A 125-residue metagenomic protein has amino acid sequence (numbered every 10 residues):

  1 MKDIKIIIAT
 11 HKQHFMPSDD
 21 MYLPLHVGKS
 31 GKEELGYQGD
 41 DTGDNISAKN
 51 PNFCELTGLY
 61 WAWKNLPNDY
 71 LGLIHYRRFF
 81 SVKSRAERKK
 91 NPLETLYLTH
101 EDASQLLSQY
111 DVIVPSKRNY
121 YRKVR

Functional and structural regions predicted by a protein language model:
M1-R125: ER/Golgi luminal nucleotide-sugar-dependent glycosyltransferases, focusing on the catalytic module
